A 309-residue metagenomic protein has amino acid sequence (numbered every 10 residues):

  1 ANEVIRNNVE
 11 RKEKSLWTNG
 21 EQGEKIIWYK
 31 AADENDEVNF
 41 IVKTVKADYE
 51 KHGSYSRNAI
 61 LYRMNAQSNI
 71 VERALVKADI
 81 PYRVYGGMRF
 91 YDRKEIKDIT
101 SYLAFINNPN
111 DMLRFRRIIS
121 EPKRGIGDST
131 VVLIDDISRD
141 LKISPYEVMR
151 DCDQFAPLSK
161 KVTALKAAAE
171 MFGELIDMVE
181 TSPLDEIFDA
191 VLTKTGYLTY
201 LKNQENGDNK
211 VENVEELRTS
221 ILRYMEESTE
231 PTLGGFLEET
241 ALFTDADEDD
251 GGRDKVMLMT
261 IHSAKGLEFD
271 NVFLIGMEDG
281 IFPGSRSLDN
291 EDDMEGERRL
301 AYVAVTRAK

Functional and structural regions predicted by a protein language model:
A1-P81, A104-N108, I176-T181: Helicase P-loop NTPase motor core
V9-S15, L61, G87, M112-F115 (+2 more regions): Intrinsically disordered, low-complexity sequence elements enriched in Ser/Thr/Gly/Pro
E13, G20-E24, G86-G87, G127 (+1 more regions): Glycine-centered flexibility motif
I27-K30, Y49-E50, M88, S120 (+1 more regions): Generic anion/oxyanion-binding catalytic loop in active/binding sites
D33, R63, G87-M88, I261-A264: Structured loop/turn residues at secondary-structure junctions
S54, S68-I80, R93, T100-K309: Conserved helicase C-terminal RecA-like lobe
I60, G86-G87, R150, Q204: Proline- and acidic/polar-enriched loop/turn elements at helix boundaries
D79-R89: Conserved RecA-like helicase motor-core motifs
